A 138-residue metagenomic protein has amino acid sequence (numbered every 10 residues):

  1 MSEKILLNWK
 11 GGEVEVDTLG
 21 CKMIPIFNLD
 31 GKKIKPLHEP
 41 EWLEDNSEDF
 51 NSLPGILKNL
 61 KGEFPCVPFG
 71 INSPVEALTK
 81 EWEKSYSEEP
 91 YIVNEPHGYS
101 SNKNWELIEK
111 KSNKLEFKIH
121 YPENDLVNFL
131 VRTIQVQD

Functional and structural regions predicted by a protein language model:
M1-Q137: Surface-exposed acidic/polar loop and edge beta-strand patches at domain peripheries
